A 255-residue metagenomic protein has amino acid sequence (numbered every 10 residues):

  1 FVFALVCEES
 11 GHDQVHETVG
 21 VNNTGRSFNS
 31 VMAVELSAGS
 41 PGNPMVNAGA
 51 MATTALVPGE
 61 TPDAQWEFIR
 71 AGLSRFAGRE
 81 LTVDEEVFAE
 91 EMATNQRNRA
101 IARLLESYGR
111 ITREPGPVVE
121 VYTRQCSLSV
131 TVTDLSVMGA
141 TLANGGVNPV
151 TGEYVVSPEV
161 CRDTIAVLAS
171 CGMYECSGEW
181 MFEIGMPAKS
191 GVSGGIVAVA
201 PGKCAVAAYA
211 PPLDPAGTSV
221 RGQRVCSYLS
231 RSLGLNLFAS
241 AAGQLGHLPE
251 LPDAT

Functional and structural regions predicted by a protein language model:
L5-Q125: Active-site-adjacent helix/loop patches that line small-molecule binding or acyl-intermediate pockets
E9-H12, E60-P62, N144-V150, L237: Short helix-capping/linker segments at secondary-structure and domain boundaries
P41-M45, A93, R97, S127-T131 (+3 more regions): Secondary-structure capping and boundary motifs in well-ordered enzyme cores
A50-T54, G139, C204: Well-ordered alpha-helical segments within folded domains of soluble proteins
A55, R103, V137-A140, A166-A169 (+2 more regions): Generic alpha-helical structural context detector
R103-D163, A216-S219: Penicillin-binding protein/beta-lactamase superfamily catalytic region
G145-T255: Structured C-terminal helix/loop/strand segments within mature extracytoplasmic catalytic/sensor domains
